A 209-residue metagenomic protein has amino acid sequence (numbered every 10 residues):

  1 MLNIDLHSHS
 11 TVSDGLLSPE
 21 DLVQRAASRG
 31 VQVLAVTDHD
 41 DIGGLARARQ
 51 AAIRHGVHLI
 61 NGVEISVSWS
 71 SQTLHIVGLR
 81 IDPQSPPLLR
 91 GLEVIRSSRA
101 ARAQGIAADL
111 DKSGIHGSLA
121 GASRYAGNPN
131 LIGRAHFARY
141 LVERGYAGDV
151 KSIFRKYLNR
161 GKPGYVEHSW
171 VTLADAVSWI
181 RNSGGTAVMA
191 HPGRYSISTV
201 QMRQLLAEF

Functional and structural regions predicted by a protein language model:
M1-Q72, Y157-R160, V171-F209: An N-terminally biased module of ancient metal coordination in phosphate/nucleic-acid-related enzymes
L22-L34, P86-P87, S97-D111: Alpha-helical scaffold segments that flank or form the walls of functional sites
D40, I95-S98, R102, P129: Catalytic cores of large soluble enzymes that bind and process phosphate-bearing ligands
S68-A100, G117, G121, R139 (+1 more regions): Active-site gating loops and adjacent loop-to-helix segments of metal-dependent hydrolytic enzymes
R102-A135: Internal alpha/beta core interface subdomains
G127-P192: Conserved acidic, metal-coordinating active-site core of Asp-based, Mg2+-dependent phosphoryl-transfer enzymes
